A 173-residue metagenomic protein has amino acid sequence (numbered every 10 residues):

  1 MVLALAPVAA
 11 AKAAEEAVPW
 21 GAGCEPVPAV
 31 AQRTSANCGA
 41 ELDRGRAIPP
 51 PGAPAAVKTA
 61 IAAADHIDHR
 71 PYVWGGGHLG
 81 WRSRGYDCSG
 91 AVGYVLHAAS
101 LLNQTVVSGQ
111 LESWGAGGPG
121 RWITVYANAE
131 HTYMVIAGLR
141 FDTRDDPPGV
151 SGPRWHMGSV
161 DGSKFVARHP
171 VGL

Functional and structural regions predicted by a protein language model:
L3-Y72, P147-L173: Intrinsically disordered, low-complexity, Pro/Ser/Thr/Asn/Gly/Ala-rich spacer/linker segments adjacent to signal
A14-E15, Y86, F141: Intrinsic disorder/low-complexity signal
T34-C38, L42-R46, P50-R121: Secreted/periplasmic proteins that engage bacterial cell-wall peptidoglycan
I61, G93-L173: ...with weaker cross-activation on analogous glycine-rich loops/strands in unrelated enzymes
